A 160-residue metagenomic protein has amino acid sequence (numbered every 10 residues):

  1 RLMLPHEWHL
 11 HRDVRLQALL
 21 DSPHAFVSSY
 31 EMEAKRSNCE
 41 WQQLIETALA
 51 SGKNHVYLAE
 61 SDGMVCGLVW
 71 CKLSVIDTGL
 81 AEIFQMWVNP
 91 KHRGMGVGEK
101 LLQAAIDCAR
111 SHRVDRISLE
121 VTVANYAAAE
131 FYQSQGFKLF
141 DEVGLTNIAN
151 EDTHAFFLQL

Functional and structural regions predicted by a protein language model:
L2-H6, L10-D13, Q17-K91, L102-A104 (+3 more regions): Acetyl-CoA-dependent GNAT
S51, G79-L80, R113, N150-D152: Residue-level preference for beta-strand/loop junctions
G63, G67, G96-G98, G136: Conserved phosphate-binding and hydrolysis motifs of nucleotide-dependent enzymes
N89-K91, M95, V123-A124: Active-site acidic-Proline motif in GNAT/NAT acetyltransferases
M95, S111-D115: Short coil/turn segments at alpha/beta junctions that flank glycine-rich nucleotide-binding fingerprints
D115-S118, T122-L160: C-terminal "cap" of GNAT-fold acetyltransferases
